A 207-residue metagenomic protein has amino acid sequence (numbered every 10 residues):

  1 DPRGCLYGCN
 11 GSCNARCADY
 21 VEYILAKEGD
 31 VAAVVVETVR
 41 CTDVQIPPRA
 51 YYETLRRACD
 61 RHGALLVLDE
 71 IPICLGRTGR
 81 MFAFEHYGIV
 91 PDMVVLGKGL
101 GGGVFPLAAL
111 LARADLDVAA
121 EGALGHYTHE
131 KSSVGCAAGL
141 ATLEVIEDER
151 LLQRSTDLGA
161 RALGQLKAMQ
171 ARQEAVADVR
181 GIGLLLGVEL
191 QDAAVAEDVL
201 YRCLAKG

Functional and structural regions predicted by a protein language model:
D1-G207: Conserved N-terminal phosphate-binding loop of PLP-dependent enzymes in the Aspartate aminotransferase
